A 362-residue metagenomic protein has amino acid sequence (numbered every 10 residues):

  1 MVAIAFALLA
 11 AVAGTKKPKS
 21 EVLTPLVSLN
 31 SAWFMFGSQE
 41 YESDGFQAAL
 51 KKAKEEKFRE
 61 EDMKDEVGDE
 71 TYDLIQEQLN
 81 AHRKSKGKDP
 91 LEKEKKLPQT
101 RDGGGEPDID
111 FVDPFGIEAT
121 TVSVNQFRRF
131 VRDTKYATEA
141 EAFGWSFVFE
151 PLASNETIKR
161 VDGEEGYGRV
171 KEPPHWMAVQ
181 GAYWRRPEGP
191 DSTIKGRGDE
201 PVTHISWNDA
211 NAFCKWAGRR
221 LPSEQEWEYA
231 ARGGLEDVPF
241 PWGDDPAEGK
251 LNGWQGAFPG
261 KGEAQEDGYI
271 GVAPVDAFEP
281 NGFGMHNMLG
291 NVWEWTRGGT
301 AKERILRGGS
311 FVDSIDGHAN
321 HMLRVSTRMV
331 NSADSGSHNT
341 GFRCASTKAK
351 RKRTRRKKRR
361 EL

Functional and structural regions predicted by a protein language model:
M1-A5: Classical eukaryotic N-terminal signal peptides for Sec-dependent ER targeting/secretion, especially the positively
A7-K16: N-terminal signal peptide
S20-D209, G290, K348: A short glycine-rich, aromatic-capped structural motif
L23, V27-L29, M35, E40 (+3 more regions): Functional-site microenvironments in short loops/helix caps that host divalent-cation chemistry
T71, A81, T354-E361: Long, low-complexity intrinsically disordered regions of secretory-pathway proteins
H338-R351: Short, structured beta-strand segments at or near domain termini in extracellular proteins/domains
